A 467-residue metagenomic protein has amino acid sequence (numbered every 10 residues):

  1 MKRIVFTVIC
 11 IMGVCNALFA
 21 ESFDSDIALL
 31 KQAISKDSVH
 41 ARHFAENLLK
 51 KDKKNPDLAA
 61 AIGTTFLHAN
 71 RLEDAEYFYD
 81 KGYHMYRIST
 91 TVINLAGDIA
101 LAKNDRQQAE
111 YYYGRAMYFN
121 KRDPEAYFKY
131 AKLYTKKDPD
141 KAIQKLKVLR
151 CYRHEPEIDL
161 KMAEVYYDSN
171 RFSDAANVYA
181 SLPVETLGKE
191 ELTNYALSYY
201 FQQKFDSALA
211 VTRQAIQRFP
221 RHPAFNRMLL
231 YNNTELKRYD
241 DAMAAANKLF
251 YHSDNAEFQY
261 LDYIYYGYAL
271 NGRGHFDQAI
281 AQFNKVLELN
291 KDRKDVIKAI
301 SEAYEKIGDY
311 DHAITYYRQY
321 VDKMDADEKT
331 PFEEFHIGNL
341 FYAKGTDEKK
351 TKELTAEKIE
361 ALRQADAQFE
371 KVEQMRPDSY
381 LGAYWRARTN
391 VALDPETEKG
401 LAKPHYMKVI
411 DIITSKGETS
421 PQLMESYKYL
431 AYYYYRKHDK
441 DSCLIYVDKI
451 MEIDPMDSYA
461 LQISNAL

Functional and structural regions predicted by a protein language model:
K2, F6, N16-I93, L101-G114 (+4 more regions): N-terminal leader/linker segments that initiate helical-solenoid repeat arrays
S35, H68-A69, A102-K103, K132-K137 (+9 more regions): Register position in tetratricopeptide repeats
S38-V39, L72, R106, P139-D140 (+9 more regions): TPR-repeat structural position
N47-L48, K81-Y83, R115-M117, V148-L149 (+8 more regions): Canonical positions in the second alpha-helix
K51, H84-Y86, F119, C151-R153 (+8 more regions): Structural marker of alpha-solenoid helical repeat scaffolds
L58, V92, A126, I158-D159 (+9 more regions): TPR alpha-solenoid repeat register
A61-T64, T91-D98, A126-K132, K161-E164 (+8 more regions): Canonical tetratricopeptide repeat
